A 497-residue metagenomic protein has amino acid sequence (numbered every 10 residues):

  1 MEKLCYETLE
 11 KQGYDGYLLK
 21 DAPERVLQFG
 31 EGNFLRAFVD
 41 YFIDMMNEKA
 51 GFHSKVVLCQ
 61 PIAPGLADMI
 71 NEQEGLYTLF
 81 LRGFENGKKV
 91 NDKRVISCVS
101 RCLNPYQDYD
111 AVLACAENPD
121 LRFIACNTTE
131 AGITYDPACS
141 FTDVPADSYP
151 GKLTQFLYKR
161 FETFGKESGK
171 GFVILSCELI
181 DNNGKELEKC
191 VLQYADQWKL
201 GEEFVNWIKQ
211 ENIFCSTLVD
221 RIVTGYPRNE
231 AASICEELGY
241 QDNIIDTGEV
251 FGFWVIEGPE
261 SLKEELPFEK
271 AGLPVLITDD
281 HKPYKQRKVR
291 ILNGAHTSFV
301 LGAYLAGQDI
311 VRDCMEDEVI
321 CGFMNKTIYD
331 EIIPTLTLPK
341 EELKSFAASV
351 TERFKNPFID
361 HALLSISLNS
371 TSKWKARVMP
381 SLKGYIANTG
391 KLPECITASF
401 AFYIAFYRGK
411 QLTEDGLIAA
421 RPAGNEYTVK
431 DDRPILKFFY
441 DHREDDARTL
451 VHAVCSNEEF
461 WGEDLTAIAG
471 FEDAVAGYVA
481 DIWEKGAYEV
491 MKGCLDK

Functional and structural regions predicted by a protein language model:
M1-K497: Substrate/ligand-engaging "lid" and interaction regions
